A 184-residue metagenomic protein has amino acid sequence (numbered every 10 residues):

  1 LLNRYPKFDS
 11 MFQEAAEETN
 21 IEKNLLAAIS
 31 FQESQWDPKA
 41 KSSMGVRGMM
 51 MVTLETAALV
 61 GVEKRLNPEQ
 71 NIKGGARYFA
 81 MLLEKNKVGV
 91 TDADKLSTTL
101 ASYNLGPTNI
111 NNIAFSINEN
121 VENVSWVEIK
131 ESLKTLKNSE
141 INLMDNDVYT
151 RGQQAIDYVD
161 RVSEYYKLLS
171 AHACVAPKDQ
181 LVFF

Functional and structural regions predicted by a protein language model:
L1-F184: Catalytic glycan-binding domains that act on GlcNAc-containing polysaccharides
